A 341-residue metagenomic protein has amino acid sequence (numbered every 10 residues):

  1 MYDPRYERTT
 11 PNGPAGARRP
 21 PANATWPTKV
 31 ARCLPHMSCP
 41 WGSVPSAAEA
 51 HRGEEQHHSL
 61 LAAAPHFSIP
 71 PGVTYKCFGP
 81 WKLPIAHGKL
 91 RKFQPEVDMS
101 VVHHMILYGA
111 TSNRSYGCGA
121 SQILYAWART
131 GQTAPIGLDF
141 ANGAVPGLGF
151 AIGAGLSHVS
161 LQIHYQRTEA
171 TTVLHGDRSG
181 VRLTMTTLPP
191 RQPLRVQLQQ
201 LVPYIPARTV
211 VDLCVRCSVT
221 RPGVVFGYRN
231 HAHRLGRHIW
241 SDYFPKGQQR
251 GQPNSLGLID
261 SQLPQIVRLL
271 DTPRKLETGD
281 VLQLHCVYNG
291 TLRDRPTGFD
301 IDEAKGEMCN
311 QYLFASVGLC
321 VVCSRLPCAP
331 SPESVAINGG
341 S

Functional and structural regions predicted by a protein language model:
Y2-T28: Extracellular/cell-surface secretome signature
N23, T28-S341: Beta-strand-centric surfaces of beta-sandwich/beta-rich domains
